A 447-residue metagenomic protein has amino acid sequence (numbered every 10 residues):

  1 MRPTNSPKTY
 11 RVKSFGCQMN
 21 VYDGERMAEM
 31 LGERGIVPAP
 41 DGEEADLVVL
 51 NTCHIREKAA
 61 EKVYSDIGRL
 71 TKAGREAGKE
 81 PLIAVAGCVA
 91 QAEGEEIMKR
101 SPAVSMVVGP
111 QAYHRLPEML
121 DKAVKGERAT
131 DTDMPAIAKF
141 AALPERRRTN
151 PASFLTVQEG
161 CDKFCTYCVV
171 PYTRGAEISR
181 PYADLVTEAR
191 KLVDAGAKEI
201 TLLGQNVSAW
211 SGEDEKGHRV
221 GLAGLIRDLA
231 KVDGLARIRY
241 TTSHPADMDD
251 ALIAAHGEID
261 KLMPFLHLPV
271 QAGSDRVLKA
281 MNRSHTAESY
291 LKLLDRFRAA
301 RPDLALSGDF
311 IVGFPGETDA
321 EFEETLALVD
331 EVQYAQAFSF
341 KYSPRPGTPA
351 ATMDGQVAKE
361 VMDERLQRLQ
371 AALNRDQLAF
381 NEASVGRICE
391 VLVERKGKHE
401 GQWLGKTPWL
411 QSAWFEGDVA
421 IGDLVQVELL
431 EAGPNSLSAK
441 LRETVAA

Functional and structural regions predicted by a protein language model:
M1-S211, A251, L262, L266 (+4 more regions): Proteins enriched for Cys/Gly/acidic motifs involved in redox and nucleic-acid/cofactor modification
F15, C88, P135, G160 (+8 more regions): Generic beta-structure capping elements
H54-I55, R174-G175, D214-G217, K279-H285 (+1 more regions): Short glycine-enriched, charge-decorated loop/helix-capping segments at active-site entrances that position
E80-G87, A92, D194-D319: Conserved SAM/AdoMet-binding glycine-rich loop
R148-P151, C161-K163, L262, A272 (+5 more regions): Short flexible coil/turn linkers enriched for glycine and charged/polar residues that connect secondary-structure
L268, D309, V329, A337 (+3 more regions): Hydrophobic, well-ordered secondary-structure elements that form the walls of internal hydrophobic environments
E317, V332-Y334: Contiguous mid-protein beta-loop-alpha structural module that forms a pocket-lining wall or clamp of enzyme active
T352-A447: Terminal RNA-binding accessory module
